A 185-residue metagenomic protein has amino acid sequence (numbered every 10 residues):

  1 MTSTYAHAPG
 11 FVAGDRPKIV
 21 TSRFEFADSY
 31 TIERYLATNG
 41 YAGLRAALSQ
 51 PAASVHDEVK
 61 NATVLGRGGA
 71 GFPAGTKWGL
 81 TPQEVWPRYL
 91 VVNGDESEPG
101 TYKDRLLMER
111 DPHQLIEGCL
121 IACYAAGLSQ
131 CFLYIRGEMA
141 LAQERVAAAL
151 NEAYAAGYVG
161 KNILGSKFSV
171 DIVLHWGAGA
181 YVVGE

Functional and structural regions predicted by a protein language model:
M1-E185: Feature of Fe-S/electron-transfer and energy-metabolism proteins that preferentially highlights extended coupling
